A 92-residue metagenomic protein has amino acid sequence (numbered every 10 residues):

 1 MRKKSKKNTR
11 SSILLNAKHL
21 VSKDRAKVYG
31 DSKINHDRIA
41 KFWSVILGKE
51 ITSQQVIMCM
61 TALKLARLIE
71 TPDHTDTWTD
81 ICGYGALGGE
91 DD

Functional and structural regions predicted by a protein language model:
M1-D92: Intrinsically disordered, low-complexity regulatory regions that flank transcription factor DNA-binding cores
